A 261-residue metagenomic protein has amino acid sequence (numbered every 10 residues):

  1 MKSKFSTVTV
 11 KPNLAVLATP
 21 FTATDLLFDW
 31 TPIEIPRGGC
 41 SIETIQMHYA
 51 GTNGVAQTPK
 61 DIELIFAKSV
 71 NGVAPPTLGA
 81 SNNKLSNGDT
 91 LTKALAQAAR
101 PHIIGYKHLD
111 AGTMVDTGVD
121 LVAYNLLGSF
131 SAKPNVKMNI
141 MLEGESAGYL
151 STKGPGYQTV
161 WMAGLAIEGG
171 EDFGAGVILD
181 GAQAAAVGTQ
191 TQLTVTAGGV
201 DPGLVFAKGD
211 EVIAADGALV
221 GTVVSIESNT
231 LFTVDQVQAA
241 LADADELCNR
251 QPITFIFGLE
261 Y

Functional and structural regions predicted by a protein language model:
M1-T22, S151-I178, N249-Y261: C-terminal interaction-tip segments
F28-G39, A147-G154, A197-P202: Extracellular and analogous surface-interaction loops
P36-T44, Q57-P59: Extended extracellular/luminal ectodomain segments enriched in beta-structured repeat modules
I42, D61-K68, K133-A175: Internal, hydrophobic beta-strand segments that form the core of beta-sheet-rich folds
Q46-G54, G199-D201: Short amphipathic, basic-aromatic surface patches that mediate peripheral association with negatively charged
G51-T113: Surface-exposed turn/loop modules enriched in turn-prone residues
G88-S151: Extended, solvent-exposed segments with strong compositional bias
G174-R250: Autoprocessing Asn-cyclization modules and mimics
